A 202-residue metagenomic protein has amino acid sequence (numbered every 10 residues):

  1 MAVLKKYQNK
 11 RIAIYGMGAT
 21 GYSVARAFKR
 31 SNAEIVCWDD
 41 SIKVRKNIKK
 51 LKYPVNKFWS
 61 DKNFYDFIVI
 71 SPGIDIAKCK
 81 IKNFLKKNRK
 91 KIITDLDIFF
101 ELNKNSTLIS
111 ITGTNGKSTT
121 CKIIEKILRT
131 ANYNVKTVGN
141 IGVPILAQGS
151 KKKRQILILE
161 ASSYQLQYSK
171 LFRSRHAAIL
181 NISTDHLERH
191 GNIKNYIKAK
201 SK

Functional and structural regions predicted by a protein language model:
M1-T94, I98: N-terminal leader/targeting and accessory segments in enzymes
A27, W59-N63, P72, I76-K202: Phosphate-binding loop of NTP-binding sites
